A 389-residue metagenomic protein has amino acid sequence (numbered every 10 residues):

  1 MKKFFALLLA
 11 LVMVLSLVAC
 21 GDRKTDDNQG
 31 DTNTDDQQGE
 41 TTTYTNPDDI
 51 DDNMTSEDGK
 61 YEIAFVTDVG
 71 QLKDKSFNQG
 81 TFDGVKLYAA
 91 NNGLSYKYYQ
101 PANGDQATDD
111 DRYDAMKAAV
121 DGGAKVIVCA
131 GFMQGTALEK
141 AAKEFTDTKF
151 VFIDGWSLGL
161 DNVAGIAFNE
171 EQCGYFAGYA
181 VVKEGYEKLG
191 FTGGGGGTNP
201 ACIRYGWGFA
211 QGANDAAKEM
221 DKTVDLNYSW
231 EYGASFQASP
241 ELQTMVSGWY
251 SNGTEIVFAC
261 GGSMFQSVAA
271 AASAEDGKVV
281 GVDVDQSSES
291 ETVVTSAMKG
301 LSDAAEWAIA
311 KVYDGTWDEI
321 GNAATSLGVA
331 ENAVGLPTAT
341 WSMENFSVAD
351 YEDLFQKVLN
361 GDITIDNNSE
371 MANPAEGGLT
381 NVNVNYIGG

Functional and structural regions predicted by a protein language model:
M1-L9: Positively charged n-region of N-terminal signal peptides that target proteins for export
L7, D27-N28: General helical structural elements
L9-A10, A119: Enrichment for repetitive, rod-forming helical segments
S16-A19: C-terminal motif of bacterial Sec signal peptides marking the signal peptidase cleavage site
D22-R23, D27, D35-G389: A residue-level marker of the well-folded mature domains of exported/periplasmic proteins
